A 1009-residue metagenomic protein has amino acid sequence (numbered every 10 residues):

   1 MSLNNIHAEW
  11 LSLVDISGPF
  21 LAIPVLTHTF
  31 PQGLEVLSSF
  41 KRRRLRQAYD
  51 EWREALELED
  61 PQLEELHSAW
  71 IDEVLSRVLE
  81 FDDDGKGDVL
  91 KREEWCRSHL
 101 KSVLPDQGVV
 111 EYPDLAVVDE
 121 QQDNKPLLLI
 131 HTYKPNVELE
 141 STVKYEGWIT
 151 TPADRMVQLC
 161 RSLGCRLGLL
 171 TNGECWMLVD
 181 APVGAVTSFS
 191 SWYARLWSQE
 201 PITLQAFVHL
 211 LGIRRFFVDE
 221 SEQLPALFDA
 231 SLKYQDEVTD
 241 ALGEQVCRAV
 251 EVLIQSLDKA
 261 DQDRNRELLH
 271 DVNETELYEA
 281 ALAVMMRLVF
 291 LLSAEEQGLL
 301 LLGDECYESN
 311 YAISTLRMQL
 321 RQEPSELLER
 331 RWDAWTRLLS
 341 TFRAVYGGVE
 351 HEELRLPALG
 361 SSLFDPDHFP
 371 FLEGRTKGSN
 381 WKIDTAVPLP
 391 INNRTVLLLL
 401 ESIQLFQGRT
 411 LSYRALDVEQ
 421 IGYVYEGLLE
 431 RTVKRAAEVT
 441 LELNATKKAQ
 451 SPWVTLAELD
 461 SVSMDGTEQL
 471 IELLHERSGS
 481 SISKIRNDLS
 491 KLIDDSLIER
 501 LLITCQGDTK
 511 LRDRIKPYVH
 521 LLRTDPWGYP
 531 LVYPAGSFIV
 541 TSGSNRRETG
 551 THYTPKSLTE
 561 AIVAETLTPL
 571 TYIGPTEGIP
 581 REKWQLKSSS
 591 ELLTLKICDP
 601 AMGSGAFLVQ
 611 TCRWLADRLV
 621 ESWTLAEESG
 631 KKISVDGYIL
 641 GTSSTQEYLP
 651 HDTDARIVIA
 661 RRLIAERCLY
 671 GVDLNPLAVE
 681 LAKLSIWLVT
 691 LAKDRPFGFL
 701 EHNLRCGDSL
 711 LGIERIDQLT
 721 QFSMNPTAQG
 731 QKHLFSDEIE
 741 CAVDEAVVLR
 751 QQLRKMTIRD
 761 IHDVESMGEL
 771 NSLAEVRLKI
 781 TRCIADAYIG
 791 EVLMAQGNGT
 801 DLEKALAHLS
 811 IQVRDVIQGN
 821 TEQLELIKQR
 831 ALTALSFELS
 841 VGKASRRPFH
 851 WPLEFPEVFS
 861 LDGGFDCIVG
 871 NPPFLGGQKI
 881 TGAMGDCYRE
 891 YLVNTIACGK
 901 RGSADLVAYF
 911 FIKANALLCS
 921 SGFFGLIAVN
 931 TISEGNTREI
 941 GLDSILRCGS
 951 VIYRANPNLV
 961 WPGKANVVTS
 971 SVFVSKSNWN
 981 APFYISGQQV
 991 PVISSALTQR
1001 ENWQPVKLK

Functional and structural regions predicted by a protein language model:
M1-E9, Q107-V110, T132-S141, E146 (+8 more regions): Signature of N6-adenine DNA methyltransferases within the class I
M1-R166, G184, L227-S231, D240: A short, conserved, highly charged catalytic patch centered on acidic carboxylates
L11-L37, R42, A281, L292-A294 (+10 more regions): S-adenosyl-L-methionine-dependent nucleic acid methyltransferase catalytic domains
D60-D106, N136-L139, F228-M286, F290-L292 (+7 more regions): Class I S-adenosyl-L-methionine
E111, P126, L167, S412 (+2 more regions): Core residues of folded domains in eukaryotic genome-function proteins
L115, W176-L178, V540: Short beta-strand motif preference
D123-N124, E350, P534, E680 (+2 more regions): Short loop/turn segments at connectors of secondary-structure elements within structured domains
I202-D219, Q245, A249-T504, H552 (+5 more regions): Nucleic-acid modification enzymes, centered on SAM-dependent nucleic-acid methyltransferases
